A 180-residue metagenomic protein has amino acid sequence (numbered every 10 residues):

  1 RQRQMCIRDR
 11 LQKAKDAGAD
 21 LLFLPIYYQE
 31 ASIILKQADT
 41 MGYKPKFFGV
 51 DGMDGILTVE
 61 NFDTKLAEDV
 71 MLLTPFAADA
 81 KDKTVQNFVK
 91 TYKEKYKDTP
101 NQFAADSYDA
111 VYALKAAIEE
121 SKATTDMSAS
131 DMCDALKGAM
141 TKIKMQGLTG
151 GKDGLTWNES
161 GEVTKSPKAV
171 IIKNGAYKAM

Functional and structural regions predicted by a protein language model:
R1-M180: Extracytosolic ligand-binding ectodomains
